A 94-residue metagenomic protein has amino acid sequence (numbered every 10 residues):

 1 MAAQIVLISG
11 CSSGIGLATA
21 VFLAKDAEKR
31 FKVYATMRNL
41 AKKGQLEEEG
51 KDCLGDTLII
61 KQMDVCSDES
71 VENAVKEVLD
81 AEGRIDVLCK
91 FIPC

Functional and structural regions predicted by a protein language model:
I5-I8, L88-C89: Conserved hydrophobic beta-strands of the Rossmann-like cofactor-binding core in SDR/related NAD(P)H-dependent
S12-G14: Conserved glycine-rich cofactor-binding loop
K25-Q45: Conserved glycine-rich Rossmann-like NAD(P)H-binding loop of the short-chain dehydrogenase/reductase
K43, V71-V78: A conserved hydrophobic alpha-helix of the Rossmann-fold in NAD(P)-dependent oxidoreductases
K51-I59, E69: A short helix-to-beta-strand connector/capping loop
G55-L58, E77-K90: A glycine-rich helix->loop->beta "capping" turn within Rossmann-like NAD(P)(H)-dependent oxidoreductase domains
M63-N73: The beta1-alpha1 cofactor-binding region of Rossmann-like NAD(H)/NADP(H)-dependent oxidoreductases
